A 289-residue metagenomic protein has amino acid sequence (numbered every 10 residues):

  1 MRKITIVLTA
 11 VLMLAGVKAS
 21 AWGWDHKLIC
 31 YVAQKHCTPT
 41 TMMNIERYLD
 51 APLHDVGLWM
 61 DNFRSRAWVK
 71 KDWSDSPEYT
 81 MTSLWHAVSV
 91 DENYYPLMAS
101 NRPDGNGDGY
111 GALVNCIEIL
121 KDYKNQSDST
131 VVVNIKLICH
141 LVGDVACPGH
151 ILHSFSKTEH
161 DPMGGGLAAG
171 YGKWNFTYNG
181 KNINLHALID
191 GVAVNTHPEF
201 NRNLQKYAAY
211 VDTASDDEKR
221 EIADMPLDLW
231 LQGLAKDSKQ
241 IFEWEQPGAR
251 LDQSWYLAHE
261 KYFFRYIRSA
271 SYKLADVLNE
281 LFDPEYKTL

Functional and structural regions predicted by a protein language model:
M1-G23, L289: Bacterial Sec-dependent N-terminal signal peptides
S20-L141, P148-L289: N-terminal, motif-rich segments that launch catalysis or mediate targeting to/interaction with membranes, typified by
